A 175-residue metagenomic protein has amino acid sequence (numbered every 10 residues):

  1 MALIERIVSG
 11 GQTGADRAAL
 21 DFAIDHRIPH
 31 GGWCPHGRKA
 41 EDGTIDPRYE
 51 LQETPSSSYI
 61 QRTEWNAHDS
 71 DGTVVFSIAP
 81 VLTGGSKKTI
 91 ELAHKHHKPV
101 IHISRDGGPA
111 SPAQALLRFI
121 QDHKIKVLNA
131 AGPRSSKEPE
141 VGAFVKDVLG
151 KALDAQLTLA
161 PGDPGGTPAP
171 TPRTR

Functional and structural regions predicted by a protein language model:
A2-V127, R134-L157: Acidic/glycine-enriched connector segments
L159-D163: Short, flexible loop segments at boundaries between secondary-structure elements
G165-P168: Intrinsic, low-complexity polybasic segments
P170-R175: Non-Sec secretion/translocation targeting segments of pathogen effectors
